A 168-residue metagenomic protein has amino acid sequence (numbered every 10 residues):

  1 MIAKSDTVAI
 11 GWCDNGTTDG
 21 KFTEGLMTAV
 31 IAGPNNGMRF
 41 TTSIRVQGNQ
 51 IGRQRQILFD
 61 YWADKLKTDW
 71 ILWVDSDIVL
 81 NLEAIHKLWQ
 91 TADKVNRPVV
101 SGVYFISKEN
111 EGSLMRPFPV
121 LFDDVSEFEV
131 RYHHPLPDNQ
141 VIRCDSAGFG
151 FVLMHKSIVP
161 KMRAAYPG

Functional and structural regions predicted by a protein language model:
M1-G48: N-proximal low-complexity "stem/linker" segments adjacent to membrane-targeting elements
S5-T7, T68, R97: A general structural motif
G25-T28, I57, K87: Alpha-helical elements of Rossmann-like donor-binding domains used by nucleotide-donor carbohydrate transfer enzymes
G37, D64-K65, K94: Alpha-helix termination/capping residues and helix-transition junctions
N49-Q54: A short, glycine-/small-residue-rich helix N-cap motif at loop->alpha-helix starts within glycosyltransferase
Q56-W70: Active-site nucleotide-sugar/metal-binding loop of Leloir-type enzymes
F59, N81-G168: Conserved catalytic core of nucleotide-sugar-dependent glycosyltransferases
T68-V79: Short beta-strand-to-loop acidic/aromatic patch adjacent to the donor-nucleotide binding site
